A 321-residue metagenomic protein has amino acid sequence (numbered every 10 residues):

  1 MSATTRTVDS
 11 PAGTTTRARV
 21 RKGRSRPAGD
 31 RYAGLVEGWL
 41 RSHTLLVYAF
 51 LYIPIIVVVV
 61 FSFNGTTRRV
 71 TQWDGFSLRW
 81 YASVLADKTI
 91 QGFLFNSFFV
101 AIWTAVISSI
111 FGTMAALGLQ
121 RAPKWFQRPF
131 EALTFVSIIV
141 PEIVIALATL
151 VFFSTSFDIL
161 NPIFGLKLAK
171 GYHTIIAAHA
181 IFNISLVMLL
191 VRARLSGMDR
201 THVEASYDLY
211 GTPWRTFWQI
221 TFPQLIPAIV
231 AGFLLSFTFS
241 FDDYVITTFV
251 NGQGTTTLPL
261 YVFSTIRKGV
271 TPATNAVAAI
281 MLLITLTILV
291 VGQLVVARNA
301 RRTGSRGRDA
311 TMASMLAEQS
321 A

Functional and structural regions predicted by a protein language model:
S2-R21, W39-L40, F126, R192-V203 (+3 more regions): C-terminal transmembrane helix and the adjacent membrane-cytosol boundary/short C-terminal tail of inner/organellar
G23-D30, R69, W73, L78 (+3 more regions): Membrane-interfacial helix termini and adjacent extracytoplasmic/periplasmic loops of multi-pass transporters
R24-V58: N-terminal signal-anchor/first transmembrane alpha helix
A28-A33, W103-T134, V151, V203 (+1 more regions): Transmembrane-helix boundary motif in ABC transporter permease subunits
D30-V36, T66-T67, Y81-I90, S240-V291 (+2 more regions): Interhelical loop and adjacent transmembrane-helix boundary motif in polytopic membrane transport permeases
S42-H43, Y48-I55, T174, I181 (+2 more regions): Transmembrane alpha-helices
Q91, F95, F99-F111, A115 (+6 more regions): Hydrophobic alpha-helical transmembrane segments of multipass integral membrane proteins, especially permease/channel
G92-F99, S154-L186, A228, F233 (+1 more regions): Loop-to-helix entry region at the N-terminal start of transmembrane alpha-helices in multi-pass membrane transporters
